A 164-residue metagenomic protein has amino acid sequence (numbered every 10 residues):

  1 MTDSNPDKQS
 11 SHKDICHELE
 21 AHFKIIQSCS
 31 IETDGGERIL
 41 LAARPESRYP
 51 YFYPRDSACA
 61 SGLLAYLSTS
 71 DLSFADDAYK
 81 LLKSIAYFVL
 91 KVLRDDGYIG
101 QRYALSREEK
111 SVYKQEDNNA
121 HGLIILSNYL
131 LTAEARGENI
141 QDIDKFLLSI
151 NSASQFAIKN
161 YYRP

Functional and structural regions predicted by a protein language model:
M1-F52, S84, F88: Low-complexity, Ser/Thr/Pro/Gly-enriched N-terminal "stalk/linker" regions
P50-R163: Aromatic-rich carbohydrate-recognition surfaces in CAZymes
